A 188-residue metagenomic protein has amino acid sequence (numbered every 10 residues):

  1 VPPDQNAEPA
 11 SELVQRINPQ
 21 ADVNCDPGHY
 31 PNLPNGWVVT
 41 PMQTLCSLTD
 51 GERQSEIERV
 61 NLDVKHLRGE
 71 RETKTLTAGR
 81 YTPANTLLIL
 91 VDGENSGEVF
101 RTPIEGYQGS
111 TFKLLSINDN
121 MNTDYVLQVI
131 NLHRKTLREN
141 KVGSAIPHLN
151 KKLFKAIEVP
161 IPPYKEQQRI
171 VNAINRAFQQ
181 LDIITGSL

Functional and structural regions predicted by a protein language model:
V1-A21: Extended, domain-scale alpha-helical bundle/helix-rich regions
P3-A7, D26, S55-D63, N140-G143: Short coil/turn segments at secondary-structure boundaries
N18-R53, D63-L67, A156, P160-L188: Non-catalytic DNA-recognition/assembly elements of restriction-modification systems
E56-I57, T82-N85, L153: Short, well-ordered loop/turn elements at secondary-structure boundaries
L67-E70, G79-N131, G143: A short beta-sheet element
G106-K113, G143-Y164: A short glycine-rich beta-alpha junction/loop motif
V126, R134, Q167-I170: Interdomain signal-transducing alpha-helices
N131-R134, R138, F178: Short amphipathic alpha-helical signal-transduction/dimerization elements
